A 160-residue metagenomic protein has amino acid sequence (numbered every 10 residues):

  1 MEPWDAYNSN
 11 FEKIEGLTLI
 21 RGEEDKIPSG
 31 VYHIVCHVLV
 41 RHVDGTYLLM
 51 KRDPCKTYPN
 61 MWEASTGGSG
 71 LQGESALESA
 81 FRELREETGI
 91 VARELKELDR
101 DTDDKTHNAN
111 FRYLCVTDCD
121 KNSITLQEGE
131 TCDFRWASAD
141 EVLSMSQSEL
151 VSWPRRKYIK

Functional and structural regions predicted by a protein language model:
M1-H37, V43: Acidic, metal-coordinating catalytic segment for phosphate/diphosphate chemistry, firing primarily on the Nudix
S9-E12, G45, N60, G89 (+1 more regions): Detector for glycine-centered tight turns/loop "hinges" at secondary-structure junctions
N10, H42-G45, D53, V116-K121 (+1 more regions): Short loop segments at secondary-structure junctions
L17-T18, K51, D101: Short hydrophobic alpha-helix segments
G22-D25, C55-P59, C132-F134, P154: A short local loop/turn or secondary-structure capping micro-motif enriched for an aromatic residue
H33-T66: A glycine-rich, hydrophobic loop/mini-helix early in the fold
G68-W153: Unchanged
W153-K160: Long hydrophobic alpha-helical segments typical of transmembrane helices together with their membrane-interfacial
